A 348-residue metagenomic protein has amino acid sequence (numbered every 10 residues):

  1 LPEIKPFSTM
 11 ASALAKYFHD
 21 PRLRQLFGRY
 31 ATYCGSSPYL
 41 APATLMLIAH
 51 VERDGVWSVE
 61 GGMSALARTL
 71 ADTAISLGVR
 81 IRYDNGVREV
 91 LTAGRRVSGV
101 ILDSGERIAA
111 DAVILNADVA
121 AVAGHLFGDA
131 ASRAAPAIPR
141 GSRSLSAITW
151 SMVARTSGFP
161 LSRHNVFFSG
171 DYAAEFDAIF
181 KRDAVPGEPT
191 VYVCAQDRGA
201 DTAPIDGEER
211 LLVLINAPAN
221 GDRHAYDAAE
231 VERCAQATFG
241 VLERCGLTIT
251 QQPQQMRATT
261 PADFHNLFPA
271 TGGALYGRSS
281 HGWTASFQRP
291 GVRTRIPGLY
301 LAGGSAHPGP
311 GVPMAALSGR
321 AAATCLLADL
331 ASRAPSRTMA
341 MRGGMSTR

Functional and structural regions predicted by a protein language model:
L1-L40: Rossmann-like flavin
D20-C34, P186-Y192, T248-P308: A glycine-rich dinucleotide-binding beta-alpha-beta segment and adjacent secondary-structure elements that constitute
L26-R53, W57, T294-P297: Active-site-adjacent "gating/activation" loops or surface patches in catalytic cores
M46-D103: Helical element adjacent to the flavin cofactor pocket in flavoenzyme catalytic cores
S58, R88-I205, R342-G344: Mid-domain catalytic core of redox enzymes that form a hydrophobic substrate pocket/lid adjacent to a catalytic redox
G86-T92, T259, L327-R348: Active-site-proximal substrate-binding core of FAD-dependent oxidoreductases
R155-H265: C-terminal segments that line or cap access tunnels to active or ligand-binding sites in enzymes and enzyme-associated
G304-L330: A conserved FAD-binding loop/helix module that cradles the flavin
